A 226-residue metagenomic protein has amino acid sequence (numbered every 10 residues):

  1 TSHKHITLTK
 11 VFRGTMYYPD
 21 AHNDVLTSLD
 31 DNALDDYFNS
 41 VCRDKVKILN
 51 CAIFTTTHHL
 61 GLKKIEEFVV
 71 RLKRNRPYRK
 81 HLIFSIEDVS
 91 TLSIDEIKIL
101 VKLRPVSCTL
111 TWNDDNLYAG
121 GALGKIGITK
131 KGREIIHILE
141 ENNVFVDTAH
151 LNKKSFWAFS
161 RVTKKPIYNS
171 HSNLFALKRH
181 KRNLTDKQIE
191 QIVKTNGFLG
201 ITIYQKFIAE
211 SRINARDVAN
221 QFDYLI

Functional and structural regions predicted by a protein language model:
S2-I126, K130, R179-I226: N-terminal hydrophobic targeting/anchoring segments and the immediately downstream early-domain regions of hydrolases
V70-R76, I128-E140, F159-V162, P166: Alpha-helix-loop-beta-strand connector modules within alpha/beta enzyme cores
V89, N113-D115, L151-K154, L174: Short acidic/polar capping segments at secondary-structure boundaries
S93-I99, N152-K165, K178: Distinct, well-ordered alpha-helical segments
C108, P166-S172: Short hydrophobic/aromatic-enriched beta-strand-loop microsegments
F145-L151: Catalytic beta/alpha-barrel core
L151, S172-L174, T202-K206: Histidine- and/or cysteine-centered catalytic micro-motif in compact active-site loops
K165-I167, G197-F198: Conserved active-site beta-strand-loop modules that form the wall/rim of enzyme catalytic pockets and either contain
